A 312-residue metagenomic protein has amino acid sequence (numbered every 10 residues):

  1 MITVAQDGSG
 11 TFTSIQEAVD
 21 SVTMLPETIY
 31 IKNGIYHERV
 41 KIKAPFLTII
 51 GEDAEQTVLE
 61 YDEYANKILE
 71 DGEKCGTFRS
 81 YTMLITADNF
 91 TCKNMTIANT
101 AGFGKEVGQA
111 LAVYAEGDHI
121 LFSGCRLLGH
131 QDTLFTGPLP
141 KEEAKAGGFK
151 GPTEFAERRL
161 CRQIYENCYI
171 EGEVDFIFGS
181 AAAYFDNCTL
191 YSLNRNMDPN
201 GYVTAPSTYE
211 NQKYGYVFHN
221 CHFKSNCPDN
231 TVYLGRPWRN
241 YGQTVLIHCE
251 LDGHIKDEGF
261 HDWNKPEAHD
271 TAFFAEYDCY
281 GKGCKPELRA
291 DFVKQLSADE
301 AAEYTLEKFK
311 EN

Functional and structural regions predicted by a protein language model:
M1-N312: Sequence-level preference for short, compositionally simple segments enriched in small aliphatic or small polar residues
